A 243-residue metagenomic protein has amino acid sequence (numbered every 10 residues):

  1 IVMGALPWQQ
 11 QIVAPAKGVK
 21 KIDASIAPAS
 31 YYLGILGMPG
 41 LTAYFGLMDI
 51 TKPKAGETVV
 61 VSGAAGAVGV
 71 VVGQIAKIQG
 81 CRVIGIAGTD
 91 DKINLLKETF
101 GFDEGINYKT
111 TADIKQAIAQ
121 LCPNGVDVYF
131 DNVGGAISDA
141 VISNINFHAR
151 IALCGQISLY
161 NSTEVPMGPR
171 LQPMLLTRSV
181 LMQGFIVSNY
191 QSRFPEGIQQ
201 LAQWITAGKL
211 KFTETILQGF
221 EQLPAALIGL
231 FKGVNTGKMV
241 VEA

Functional and structural regions predicted by a protein language model:
I1-G63: NAD(P)H dinucleotide-binding glycine-rich loop of Rossmann-like/cofactor-binding domains, especially the beta1-alpha1
Q10, G88-E98, V165-Q172: Short, glycine/polar-rich helix-capping loops at beta-to-alpha or helix-loop-helix junctions that flank or form
P39-T42, A67-V68, I137: Hydrophobic/small residue at the entry helix of a nucleotide-binding pocket
V61, K77-A140, S188: Adenosine-nucleotide cofactor-binding segment
A65, G69, G73: N-terminal Rossmann NAD(P)H-binding glycine-rich loop of SDR-like oxidoreductase domains
A136-L210: Glycine-rich phosphate-binding loop and adjacent beta-alpha segment of Rossmann(oid) nucleotide-cofactor-binding
S188-A243: C-terminal hydrophobic helical "lid"/dimerization subdomain of Rossmann-like NAD(P)H-dependent oxidoreductases
